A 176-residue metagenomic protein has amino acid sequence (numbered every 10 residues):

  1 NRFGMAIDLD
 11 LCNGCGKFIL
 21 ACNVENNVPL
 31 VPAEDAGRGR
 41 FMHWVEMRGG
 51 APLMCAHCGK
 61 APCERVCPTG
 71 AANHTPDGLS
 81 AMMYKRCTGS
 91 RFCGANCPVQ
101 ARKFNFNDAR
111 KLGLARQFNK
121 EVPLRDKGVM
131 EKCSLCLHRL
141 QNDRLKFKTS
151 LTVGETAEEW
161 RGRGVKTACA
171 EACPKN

Functional and structural regions predicted by a protein language model:
G4-N26, G50-G70, A81-Q100, R125-Q141 (+2 more regions): Cysteine-centered iron-sulfur cluster-binding motifs in ferredoxin-type domains/subunits of redox enzymes
E25-G50, N73-R86, Q100-M130, R144-A157 (+1 more regions): Non-heme iron-sulfur electron-transfer modules
